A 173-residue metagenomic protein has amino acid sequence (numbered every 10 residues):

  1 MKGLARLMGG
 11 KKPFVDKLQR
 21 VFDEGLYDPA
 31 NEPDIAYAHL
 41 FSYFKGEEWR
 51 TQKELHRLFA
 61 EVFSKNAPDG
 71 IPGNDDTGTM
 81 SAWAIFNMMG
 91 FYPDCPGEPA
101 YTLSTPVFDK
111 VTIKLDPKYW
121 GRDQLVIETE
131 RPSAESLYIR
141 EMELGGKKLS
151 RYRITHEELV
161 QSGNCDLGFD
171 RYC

Functional and structural regions predicted by a protein language model:
K2-G121, V126, E157: Active-site core of glycosidic bond-cleaving carbohydrate-active enzymes
P106-F108, A134-I139: Short coil-to-beta strand junction motifs in C2/discoidin
L125-A134: Short aromatic-glycine motifs in intrinsically disordered, low-complexity regions
S133-S136, E158-V160: A short local loop/turn or secondary-structure capping micro-motif enriched for an aromatic residue
E141-K147: Short strand-turn-strand beta-turns centered on an Asx-Gly dipeptide
S150-H156: Short, solvent-exposed S/T- and G/P-enriched segments that are highly enriched in secreted/extracellular and lumenal
H156-C173: C-terminal beta-strand-rich structural cap/linker in extracellular carbohydrate-active enzymes
